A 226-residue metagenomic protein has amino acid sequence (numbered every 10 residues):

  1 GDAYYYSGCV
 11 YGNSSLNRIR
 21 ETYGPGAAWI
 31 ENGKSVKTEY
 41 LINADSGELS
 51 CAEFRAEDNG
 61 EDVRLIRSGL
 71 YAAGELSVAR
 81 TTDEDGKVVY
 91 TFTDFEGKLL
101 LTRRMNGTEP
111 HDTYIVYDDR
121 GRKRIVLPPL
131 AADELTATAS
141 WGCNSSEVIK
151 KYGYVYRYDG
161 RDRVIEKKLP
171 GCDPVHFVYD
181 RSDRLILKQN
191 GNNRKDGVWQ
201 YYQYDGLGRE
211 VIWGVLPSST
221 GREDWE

Functional and structural regions predicted by a protein language model:
G1-E226: Beta-strand elements of repeat-based all-beta scaffolds
